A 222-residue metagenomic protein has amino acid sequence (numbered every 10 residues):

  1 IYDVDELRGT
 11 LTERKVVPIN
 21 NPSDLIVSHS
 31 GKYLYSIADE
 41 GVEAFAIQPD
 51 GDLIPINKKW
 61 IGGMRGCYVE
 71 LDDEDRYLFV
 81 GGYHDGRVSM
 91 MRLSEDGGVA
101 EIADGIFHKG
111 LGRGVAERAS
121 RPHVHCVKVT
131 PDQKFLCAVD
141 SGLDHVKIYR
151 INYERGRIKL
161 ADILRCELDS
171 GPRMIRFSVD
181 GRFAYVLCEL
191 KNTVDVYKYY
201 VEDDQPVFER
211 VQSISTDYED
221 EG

Functional and structural regions predicted by a protein language model:
Y2-G9, F45-D52, M90-E101, Y149-R157 (+1 more regions): Short loop/turn segments immediately following beta-strands, especially the blade-tip and inter-blade linker loops
K15-N20, K58-G62, H108, E117-A119 (+2 more regions): Surface loop/turn motifs at the tips and blade-to-blade linkers of beta-strand repeat domains
V27-G31, D73-E74, P131-D132, V179-G181: Residue-level detector of Asp-centered blade-edge/turn motifs that repeat once per structural unit in beta-propeller
I37-D39, Y83, L93, S141-G142 (+3 more regions): Short loop/turn segments immediately following the C-termini of beta-strands
V42-A44, G86-S89, D144-V146, N192-V194: Structural signal for beta-propeller blades
I54-C126: Asp-box/WD-like beta-propeller blade repeats and closely related beta-sheet repeat scaffolds
